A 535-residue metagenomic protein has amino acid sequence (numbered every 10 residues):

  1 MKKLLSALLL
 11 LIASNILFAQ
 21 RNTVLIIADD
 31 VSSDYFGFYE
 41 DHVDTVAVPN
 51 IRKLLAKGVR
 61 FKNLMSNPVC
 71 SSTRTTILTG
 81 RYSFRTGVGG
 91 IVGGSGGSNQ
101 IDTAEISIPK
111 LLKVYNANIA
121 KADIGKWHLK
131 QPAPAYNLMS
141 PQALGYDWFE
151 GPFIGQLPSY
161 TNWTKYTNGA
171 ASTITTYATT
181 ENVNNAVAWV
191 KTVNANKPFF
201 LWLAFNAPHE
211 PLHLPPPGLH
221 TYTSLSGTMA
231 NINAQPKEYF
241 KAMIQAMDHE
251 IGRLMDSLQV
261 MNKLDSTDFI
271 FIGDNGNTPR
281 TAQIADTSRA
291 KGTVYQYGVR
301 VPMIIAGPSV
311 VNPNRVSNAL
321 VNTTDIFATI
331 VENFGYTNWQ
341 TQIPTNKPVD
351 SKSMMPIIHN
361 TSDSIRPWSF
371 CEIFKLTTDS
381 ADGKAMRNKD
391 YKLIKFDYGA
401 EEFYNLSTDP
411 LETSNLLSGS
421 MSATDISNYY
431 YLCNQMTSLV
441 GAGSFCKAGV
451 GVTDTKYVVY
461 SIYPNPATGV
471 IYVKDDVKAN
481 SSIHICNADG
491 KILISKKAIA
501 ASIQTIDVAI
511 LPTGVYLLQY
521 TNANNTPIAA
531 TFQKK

Functional and structural regions predicted by a protein language model:
M1-R21, V450-V452: Bacterial Sec-dependent N-terminal signal peptides
S6, T453-K535: C-terminal outer-membrane/trafficking sorting elements
Q20-F396, P410, S414-Y431: Formylglycine-dependent sulfatase
T164, I305, F403, H484-I485 (+1 more regions): Hydrophobic beta-strand positions
A242, A381-D382, G399, V458 (+1 more regions): Short loop/turn microsegments at loop-to-beta-strand junctions
P308, L406, F532-K535: Short beta-strand-to-coil "C-cap" segments at the C-terminal boundary of structured domains/repeats, marking
T424-K447: Charge-dense polyanion-binding interfaces
A442-V458: Low-complexity, Pro/Thr/Ser/Gly/Ala-rich linker/spacer regions in secreted, extracellular modular proteins
